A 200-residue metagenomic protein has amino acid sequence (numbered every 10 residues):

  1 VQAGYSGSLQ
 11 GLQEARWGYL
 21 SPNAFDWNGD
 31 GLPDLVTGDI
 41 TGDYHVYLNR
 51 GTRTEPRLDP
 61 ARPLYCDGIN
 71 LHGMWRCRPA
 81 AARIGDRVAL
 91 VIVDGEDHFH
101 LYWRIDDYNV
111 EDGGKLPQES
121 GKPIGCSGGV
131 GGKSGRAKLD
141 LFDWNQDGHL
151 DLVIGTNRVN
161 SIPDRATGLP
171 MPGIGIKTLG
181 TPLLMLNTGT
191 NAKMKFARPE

Functional and structural regions predicted by a protein language model:
V1-E200: Beta-propeller-forming repeat regions
